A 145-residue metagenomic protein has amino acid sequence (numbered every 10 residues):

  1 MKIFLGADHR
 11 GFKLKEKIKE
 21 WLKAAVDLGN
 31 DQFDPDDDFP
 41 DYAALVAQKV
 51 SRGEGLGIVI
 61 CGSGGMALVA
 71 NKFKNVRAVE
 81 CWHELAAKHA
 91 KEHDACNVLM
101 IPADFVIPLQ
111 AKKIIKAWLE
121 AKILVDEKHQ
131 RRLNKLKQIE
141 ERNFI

Functional and structural regions predicted by a protein language model:
K2-I3, G55-V59, V76-V79, C96-M100: Structural motif
F4-K17, E84-I145: C-terminal binding/interaction regions
K15, F39, A43, M66-A67 (+1 more regions): A general structural signal for well-ordered alpha-helical segments in protein cores
K17-L22, G29-N30, E84: Non-catalytic beta/alpha edge segments that cap or flank active sites
A24-F39: A short beta-strand-loop structural module common to alpha/beta enzyme folds
A25-D27, V76-H83: Short hydrophobic/aromatic-enriched beta-strand-loop microsegments
L45-F73: Glycine-rich phosphate-binding loop
